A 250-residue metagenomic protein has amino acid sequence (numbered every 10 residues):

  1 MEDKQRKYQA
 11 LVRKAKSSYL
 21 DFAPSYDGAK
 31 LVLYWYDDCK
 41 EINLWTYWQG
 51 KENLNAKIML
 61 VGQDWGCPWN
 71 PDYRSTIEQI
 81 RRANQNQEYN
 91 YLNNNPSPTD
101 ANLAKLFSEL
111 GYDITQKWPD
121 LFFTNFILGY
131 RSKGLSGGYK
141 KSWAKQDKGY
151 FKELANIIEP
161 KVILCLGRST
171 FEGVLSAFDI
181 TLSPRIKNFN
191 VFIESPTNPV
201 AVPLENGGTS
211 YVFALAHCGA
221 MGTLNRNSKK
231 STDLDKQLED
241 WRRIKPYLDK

Functional and structural regions predicted by a protein language model:
M1, N94, A101-L110, F189 (+3 more regions): Short amphipathic alpha-helical segments
E2-L164, R168-S183, S210, C218-T223 (+1 more regions): A polyanion-binding, active-site-adjacent surface
K16, F151, T197-V200, D249: Amphipathic alpha-helical interaction segments
A177, S183-R185, L234-E239: Contiguous, function-dense segments enriched for cysteine-driven chemistry and partner/ligand-binding capacity
P184-R226: Short, flexible loop segments at boundaries between secondary-structure elements
M221-K250: C-terminal/domain-terminus segments
